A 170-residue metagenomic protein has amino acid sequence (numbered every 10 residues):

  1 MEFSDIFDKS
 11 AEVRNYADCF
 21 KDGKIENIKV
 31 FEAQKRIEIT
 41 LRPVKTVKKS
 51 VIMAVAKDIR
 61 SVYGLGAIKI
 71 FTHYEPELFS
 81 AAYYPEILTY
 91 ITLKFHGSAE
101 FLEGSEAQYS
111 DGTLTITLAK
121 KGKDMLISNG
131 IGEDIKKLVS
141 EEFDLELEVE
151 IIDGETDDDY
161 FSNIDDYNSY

Functional and structural regions predicted by a protein language model:
M1-Y170: Intrinsically disordered, low-complexity basic tails and flexible linkers associated with large NTP-driven
